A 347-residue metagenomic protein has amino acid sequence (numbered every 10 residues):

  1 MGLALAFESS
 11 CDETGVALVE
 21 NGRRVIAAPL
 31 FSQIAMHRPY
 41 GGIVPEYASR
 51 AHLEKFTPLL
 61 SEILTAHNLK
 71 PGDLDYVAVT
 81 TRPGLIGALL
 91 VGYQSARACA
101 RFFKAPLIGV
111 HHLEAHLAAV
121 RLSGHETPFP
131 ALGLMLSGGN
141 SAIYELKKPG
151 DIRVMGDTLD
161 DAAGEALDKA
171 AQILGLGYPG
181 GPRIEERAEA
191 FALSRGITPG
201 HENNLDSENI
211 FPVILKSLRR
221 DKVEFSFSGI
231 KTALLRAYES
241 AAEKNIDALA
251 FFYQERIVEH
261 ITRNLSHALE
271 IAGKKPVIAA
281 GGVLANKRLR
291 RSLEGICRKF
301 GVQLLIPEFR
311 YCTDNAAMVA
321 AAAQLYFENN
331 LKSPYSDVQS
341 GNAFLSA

Functional and structural regions predicted by a protein language model:
M1-G2, G109-A131, A322: Conserved phosphate-binding catalytic cores of ATP/NTP-utilizing and phosphoryl-transfer enzymes
G2-D73, V79-P83, H112, H116: N-terminal beta-alpha supersecondary unit
T14-V19, G133-M135, S141-E145: Short beta-strand scaffold segments in enzyme catalytic cores
V79-K104, K287-G295: Short Gly/Thr/Asp-enriched flexible loops that form oxyanion-binding sites at enzyme active sites
G109-V110, E294-V319: Conserved phosphate-binding/catalytic loops in two-lobed NTP-binding clefts
H116, P307-A347: Glycine-rich phosphate-binding/hydrolytic loop that grips phosphoryl groups
H125, K148-E189, T232, R236-A242: Glycine-rich phosphate-binding loop plus the immediately following alpha-helix
R187-L193, N204-V277, N286-F300, F327-N330 (+1 more regions): A contiguous, well-structured pocket-lining segment that forms one wall/lid of small-molecule binding clefts in soluble
